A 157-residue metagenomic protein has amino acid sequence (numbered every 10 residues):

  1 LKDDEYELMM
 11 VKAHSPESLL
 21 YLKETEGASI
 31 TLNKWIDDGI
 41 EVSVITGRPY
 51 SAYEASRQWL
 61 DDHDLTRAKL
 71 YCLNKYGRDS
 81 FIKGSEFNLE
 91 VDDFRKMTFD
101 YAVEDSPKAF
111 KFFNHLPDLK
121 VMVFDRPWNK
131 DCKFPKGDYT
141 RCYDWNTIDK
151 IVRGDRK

Functional and structural regions predicted by a protein language model:
L1-S15, K69: Short, basic/glycine-rich phosphate-binding loops at helix/coil junctions that contact nucleotide phosphates
E5, H14-V44, Y50-R57: Short, acidic loop-to-helix structural element flanking the phosphoryl-transfer center in phosphate-processing enzymes
V42, R67-A68, L119-V121: Hydrophobic anchor at the start of a short beta-strand that flanks the dinucleotide cofactor-binding loop
I45, L73, F124-R126: Generic beta-sheet signal
Y50-V103, P107-N114: Substrate-recognition "cap/lid" segment bordering the active-site pocket of phosphatases
D62-L73, R95-T98, F134-D155: Structural recognition of alpha->loop->beta junctions
R78-K83, K130-G137, I151: Short, charged, surface-exposed secondary-structure boundary motifs
Y101-Y143: Acidic, Mg2+-coordinating phosphoryl-transfer loop and its flanking beta/alpha structural elements, shared across
